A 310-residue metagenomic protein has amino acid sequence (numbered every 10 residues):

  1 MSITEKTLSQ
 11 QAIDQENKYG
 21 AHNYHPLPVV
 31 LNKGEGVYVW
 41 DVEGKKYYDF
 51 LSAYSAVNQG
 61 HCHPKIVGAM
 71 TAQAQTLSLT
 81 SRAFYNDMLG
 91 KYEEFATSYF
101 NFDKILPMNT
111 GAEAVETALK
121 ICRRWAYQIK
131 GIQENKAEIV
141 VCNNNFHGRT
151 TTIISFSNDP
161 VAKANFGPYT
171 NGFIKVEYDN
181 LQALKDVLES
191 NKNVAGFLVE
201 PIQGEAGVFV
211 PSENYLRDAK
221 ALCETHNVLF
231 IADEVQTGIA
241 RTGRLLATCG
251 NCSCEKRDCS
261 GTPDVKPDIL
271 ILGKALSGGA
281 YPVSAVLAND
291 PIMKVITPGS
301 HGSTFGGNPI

Functional and structural regions predicted by a protein language model:
S2-I310: Conserved N-terminal phosphate-binding loop of PLP-dependent enzymes in the Aspartate aminotransferase
